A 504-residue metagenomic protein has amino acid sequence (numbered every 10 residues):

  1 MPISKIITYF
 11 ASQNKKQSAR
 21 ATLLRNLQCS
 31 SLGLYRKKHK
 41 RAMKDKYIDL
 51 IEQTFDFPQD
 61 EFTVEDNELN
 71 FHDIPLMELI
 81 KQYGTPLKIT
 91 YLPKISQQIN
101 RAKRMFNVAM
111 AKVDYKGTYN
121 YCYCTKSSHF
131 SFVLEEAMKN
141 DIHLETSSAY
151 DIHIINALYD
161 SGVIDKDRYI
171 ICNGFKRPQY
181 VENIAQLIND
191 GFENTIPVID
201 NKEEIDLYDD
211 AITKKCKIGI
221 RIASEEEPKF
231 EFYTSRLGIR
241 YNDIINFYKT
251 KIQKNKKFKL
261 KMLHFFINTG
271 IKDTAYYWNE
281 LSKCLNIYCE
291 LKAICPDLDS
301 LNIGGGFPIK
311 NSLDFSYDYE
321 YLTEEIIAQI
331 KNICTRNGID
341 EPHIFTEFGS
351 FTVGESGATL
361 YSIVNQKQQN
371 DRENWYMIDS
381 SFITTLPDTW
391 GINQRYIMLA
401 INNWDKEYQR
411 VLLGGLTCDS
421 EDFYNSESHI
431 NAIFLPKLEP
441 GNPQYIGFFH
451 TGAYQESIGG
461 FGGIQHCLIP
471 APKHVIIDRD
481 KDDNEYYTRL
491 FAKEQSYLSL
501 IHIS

Functional and structural regions predicted by a protein language model:
Q17-S18, C29: Cationic, low-complexity basic patches in intrinsically disordered or flexible, solvent-exposed regions
Y35, H39-Q179, N431-S457: N-terminal capping/small domains of soluble enzymes
I95, K126, S148, I220 (+5 more regions): Conserved, mostly hydrophobic/aromatic
Y119-S300, I309: Active-site-proximal beta-alpha core segment in soluble small-molecule metabolic enzymes
K272-N279, K310-L322, V353-N365, G460: Short glycine/threonine-rich loop-to-helix capping motif typified by GTGT followed within a few residues by an Asp-Pro
E325-I327, K331-S504: Charged (often Lys/Glu-rich) extended helix/loop segments that serve as interaction or gating elements
